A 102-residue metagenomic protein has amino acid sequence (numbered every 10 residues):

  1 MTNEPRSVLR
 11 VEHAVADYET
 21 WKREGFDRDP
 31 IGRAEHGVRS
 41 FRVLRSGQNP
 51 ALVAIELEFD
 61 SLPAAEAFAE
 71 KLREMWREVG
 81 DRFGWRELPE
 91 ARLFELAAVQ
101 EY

Functional and structural regions predicted by a protein language model:
M1-P5, H36-A54, R77-Y102: Glycine-rich beta-strand-turn "strand-cap" elements at beta-sheet edges
R6-A14, R42-K71: Short, well-ordered beta-strand segments in beta-rich or mixed alpha/beta enzyme and ligand-binding folds
D17-S40, M75-E78: Short amphipathic alpha-helical segments
E19-W21, P63-A65, V99: Residue-level signal for secondary-structure boundary sites
R23-F26, H36, E56-E58, A67-E70 (+1 more regions): Surface-exposed beta-strand edges and their flanking turn/coil or helix-capping segments
